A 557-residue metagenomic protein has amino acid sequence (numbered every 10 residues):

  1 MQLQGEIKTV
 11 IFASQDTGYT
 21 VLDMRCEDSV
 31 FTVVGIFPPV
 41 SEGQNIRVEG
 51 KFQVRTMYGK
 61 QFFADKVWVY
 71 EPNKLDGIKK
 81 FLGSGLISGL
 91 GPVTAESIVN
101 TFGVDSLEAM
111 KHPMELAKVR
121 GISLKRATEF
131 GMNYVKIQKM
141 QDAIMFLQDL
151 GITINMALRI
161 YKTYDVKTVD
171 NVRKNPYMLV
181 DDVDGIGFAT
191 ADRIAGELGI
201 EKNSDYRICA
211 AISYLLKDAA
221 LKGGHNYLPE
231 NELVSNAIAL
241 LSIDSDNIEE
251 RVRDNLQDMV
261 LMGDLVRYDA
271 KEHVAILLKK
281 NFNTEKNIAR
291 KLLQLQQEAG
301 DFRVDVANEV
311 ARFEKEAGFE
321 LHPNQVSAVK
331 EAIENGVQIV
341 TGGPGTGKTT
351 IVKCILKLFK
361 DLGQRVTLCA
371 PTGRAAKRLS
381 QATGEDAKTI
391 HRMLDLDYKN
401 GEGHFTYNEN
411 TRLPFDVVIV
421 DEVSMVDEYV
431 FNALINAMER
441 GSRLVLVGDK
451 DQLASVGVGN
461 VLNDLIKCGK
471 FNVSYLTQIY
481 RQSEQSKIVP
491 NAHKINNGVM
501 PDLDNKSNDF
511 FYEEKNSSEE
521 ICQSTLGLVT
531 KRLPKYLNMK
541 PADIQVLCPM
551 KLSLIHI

Functional and structural regions predicted by a protein language model:
L3-T9, G43-Q53: OB-fold and OB-like beta-barrel modules that bind single-stranded nucleic acids
V10-Q15: Short, conserved beta-turn/loop elements at beta-strand boundaries and strand-helix junctions
Y19-D23, T32-V33, Q44-E49, T56-H273 (+1 more regions): Accessory alpha-helical DNA-binding modules that contact the DNA backbone or grooves
C26-Q44, Y58-K66, K286, T346-K353 (+4 more regions): Core RecA-like ATPase module of SF1/SF2 helicases and allied nucleic-acid translocases
N247, V266-V417, I466-C468, N472-R481 (+1 more regions): ASCE P-loop NTPase motor cores of helicases and related translocases
E422, G448: Walker B catalytic acidic pair
V423-L434, L453-N460: Conserved ATPase-coupling elements of RecA-like P-loop NTPase cores
K450-L554: Conserved helicase motor core of P-loop NTPases
